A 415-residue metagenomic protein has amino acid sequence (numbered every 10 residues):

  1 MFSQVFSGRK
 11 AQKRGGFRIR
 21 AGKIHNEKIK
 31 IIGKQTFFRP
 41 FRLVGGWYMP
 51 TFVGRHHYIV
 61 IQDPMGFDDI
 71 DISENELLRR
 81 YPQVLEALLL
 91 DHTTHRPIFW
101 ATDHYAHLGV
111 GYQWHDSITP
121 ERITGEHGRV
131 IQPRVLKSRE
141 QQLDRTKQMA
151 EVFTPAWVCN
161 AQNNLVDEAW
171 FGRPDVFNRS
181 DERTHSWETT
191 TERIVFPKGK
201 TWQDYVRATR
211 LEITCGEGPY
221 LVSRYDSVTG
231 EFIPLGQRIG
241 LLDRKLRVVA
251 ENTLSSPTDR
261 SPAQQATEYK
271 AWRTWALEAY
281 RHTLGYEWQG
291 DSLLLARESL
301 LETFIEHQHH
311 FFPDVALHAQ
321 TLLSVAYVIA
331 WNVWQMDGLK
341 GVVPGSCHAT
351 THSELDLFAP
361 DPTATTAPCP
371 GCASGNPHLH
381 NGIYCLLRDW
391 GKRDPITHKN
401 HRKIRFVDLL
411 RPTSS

Functional and structural regions predicted by a protein language model:
G8, G15-G16, G22, G33: Residue-identity detector for glycine
G22-Y225, D291, L339: Preference for the N-terminal adenyl/adenosyl cofactor-binding alpha/beta module
I98-F99, G111, S353-S415: Long, low-complexity, polar/charged, intrinsically disordered or flexibly structured peripheral segments
A161, W170-G341: Conserved S-adenosyl-L-methionine
C215, C347, C369-C372: Disulfide-bonded cysteines in secreted/extracellular proteins and peptides
G341, G345-D356: Short, surface-exposed amphipathic charged segments that create phosphate/polyanion-binding patches used for binding
